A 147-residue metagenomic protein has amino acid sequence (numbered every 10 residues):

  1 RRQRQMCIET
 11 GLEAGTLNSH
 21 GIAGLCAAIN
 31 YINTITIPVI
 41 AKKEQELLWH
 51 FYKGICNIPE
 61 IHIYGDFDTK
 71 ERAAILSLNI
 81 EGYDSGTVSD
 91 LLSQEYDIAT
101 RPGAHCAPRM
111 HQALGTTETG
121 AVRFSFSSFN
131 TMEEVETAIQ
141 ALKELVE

Functional and structural regions predicted by a protein language model:
Q3-C7: Short, small-residue-biased leader/transition segments that mark boundaries at the very start of proteins
E9-S19: A short glycine-threonine-serine/GTX helix/turn-capping micro-motif
L12, G65, R109-L114: Short beta-strand/turn micro-motifs at beta-sheet edges
H20-G21, L25-A74, N79: Conserved PLP-dependent catalytic core of the aminotransferase class-I/II
L78-G82, F126: Short beta-strand-to-loop capping motifs
E81-S85, M132: Helix N-cap motif at beta-to-alpha junctions
Q94-E95, A99, H111-E147: PLP-dependent enzyme catalytic core of the Aspartate aminotransferase-like
H105-C106: Flexible, small-/acidic-enriched active-site or ligand-binding loops
